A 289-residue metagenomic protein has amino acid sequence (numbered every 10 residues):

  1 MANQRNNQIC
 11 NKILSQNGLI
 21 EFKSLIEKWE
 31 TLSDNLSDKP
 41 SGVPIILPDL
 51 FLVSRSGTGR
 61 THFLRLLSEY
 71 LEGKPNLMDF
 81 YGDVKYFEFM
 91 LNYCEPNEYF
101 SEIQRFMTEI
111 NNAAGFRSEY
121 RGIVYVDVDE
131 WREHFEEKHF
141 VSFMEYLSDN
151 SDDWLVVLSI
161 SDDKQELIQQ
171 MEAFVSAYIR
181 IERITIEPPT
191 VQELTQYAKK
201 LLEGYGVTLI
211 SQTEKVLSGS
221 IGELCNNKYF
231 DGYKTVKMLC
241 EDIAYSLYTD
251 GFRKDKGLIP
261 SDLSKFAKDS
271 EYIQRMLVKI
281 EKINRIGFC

Functional and structural regions predicted by a protein language model:
R5-L50: Pre-Walker A (pre-P-loop) alpha-helix and adjacent loop at the N terminus of AAA/AAA+ ATPase modules, a conserved
Q16-N17, P188, T195-L263: Conserved AAA+ ATPase small/helical "lid" subdomain
D34-L47, M78-G82, L209-E214, R253-D255: Short helix/loop segment immediately N-terminal to the Walker
I45-K85, G115: Walker A/P-loop
D83-R117: Short glycine-rich substrate-engagement loop in P-loop NTPases that contacts/grips substrate
N111-G115, D127-S159, Q169-S176: Conserved catalytic/switch belt of AAA+ P-loop NTPases
L167-G204: Conserved AAA+ ATPase core "coupling" helix
R253-C289: C-terminal engagement/docking regions of AAA+ P-loop ATPases
